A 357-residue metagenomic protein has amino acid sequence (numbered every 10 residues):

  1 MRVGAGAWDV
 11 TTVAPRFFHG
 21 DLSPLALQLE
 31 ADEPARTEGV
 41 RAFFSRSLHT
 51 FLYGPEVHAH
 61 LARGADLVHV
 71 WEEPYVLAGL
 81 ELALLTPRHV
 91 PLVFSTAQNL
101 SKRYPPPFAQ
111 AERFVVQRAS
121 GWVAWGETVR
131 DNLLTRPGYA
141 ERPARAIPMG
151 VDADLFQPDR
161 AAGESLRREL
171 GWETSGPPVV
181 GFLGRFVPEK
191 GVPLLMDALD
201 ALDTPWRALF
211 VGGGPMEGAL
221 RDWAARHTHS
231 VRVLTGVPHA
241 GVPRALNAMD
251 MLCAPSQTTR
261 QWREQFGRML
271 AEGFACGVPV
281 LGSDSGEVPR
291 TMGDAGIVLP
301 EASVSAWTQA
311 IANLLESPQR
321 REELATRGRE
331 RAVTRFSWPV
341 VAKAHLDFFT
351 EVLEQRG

Functional and structural regions predicted by a protein language model:
A14, A109, R113-S165, W172 (+1 more regions): Donor nucleotide-sugar binding/catalytic pocket of nucleotide-sugar-dependent glycosyltransferases
P74, A254-A271, P289-R290: Nucleotide-sugar-dependent
P74-L77, V90-F108, S120-G121, T128: A short, histidine- and acid-enriched strand-loop-helix "catalytic/donor-clamping" loop that lines the nucleotide-sugar
R168, N313, R320-R335, A344: A short, well-ordered alpha-helix in the C-terminal region of glycosyltransferases
E173-K190, M196-L199, L209: Conserved donor-binding/catalytic core segment of Leloir-type glycosyltransferases
G218-P243: Nucleotide-activated donor-binding/catalytic signature segment of Leloir-type glycosyltransferases, i.e., the conserved
A254, A275-G282: Short hydrophobic beta-strand element within catalytic cores of glycosyltransferases and related nucleotide-activated
G282, D294-V304, N313-Q319: Conserved acidic donor-binding segment of nucleotide-sugar-dependent glycosyltransferases
